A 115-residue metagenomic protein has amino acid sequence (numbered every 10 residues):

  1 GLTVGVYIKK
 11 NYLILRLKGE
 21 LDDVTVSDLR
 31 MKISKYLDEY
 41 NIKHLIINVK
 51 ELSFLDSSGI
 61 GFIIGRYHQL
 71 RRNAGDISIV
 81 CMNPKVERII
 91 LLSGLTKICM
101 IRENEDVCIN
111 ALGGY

Functional and structural regions predicted by a protein language model:
G1-M31, V49: STAS-typified acidic loop motif
D23-C99: Amphipathic alpha-helical interaction surfaces in cytosolic regulatory modules
M100-N104: Short acidic-hydrophobic, aromatic-tinged amphipathic segments that line or gate anion-handling sites
G113-Y115: Short acidic DE-rich linear segments
